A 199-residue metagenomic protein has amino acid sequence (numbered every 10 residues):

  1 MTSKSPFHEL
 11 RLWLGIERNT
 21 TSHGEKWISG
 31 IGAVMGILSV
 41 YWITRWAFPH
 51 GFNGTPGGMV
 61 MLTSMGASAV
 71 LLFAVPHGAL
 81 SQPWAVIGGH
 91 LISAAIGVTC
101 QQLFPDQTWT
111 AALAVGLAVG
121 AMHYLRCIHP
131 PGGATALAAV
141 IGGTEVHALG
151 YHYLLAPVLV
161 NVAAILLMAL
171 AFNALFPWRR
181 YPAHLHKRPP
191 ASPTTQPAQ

Functional and structural regions predicted by a protein language model:
M1-A95, T99, F104-A112, A148-L159 (+1 more regions): Alpha-helical transmembrane segments and their membrane-interface boundaries that form or gate the permeation pathway
V70, P130, A136-L137: Short, electropositive, low-hydrophobicity segments enriched in small/polar residues
V75-A85, M122-G133: Membrane-helix interface "capping/anchor" motifs
A95-T99, L113, Y124-R126, T135-A139: Active-site beta-strand/loop microenvironment that shapes enzyme catalytic pockets
P105-P131: Internal alpha-helical transmembrane segments of multi-pass membrane proteins
A138-L149: Interfacial segments of multi-pass membrane proteins
